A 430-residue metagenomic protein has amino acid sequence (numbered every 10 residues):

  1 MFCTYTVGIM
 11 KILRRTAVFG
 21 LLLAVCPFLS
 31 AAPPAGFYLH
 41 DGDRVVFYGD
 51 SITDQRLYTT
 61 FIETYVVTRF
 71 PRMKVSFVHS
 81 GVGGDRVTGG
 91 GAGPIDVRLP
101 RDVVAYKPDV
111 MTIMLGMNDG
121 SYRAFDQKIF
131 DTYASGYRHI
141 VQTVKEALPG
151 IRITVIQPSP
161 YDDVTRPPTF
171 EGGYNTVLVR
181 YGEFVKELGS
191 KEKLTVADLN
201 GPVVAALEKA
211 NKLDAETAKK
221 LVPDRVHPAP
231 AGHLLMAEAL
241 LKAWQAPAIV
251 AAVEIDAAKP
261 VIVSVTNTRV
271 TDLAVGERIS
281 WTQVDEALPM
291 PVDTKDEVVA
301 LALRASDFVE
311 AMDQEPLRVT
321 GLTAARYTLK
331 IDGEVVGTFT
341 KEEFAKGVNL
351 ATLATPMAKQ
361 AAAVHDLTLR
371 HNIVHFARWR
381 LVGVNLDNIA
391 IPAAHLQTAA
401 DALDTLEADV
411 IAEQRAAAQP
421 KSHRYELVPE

Functional and structural regions predicted by a protein language model:
M1-L13: N-terminal secretory signal peptides that target proteins for export/translocation
L13-R14, N118: Residue-level micro-sites within transmembrane alpha helices that shape and flank functional polar/acidic positions
T16-F28: Bacterial N-terminal signal peptides
G20, G49, L115: Residues that line or immediately flank small-molecule/substrate-binding pockets and catalytic motifs
A32-F47: Short N-terminal segments immediately surrounding and downstream of signal-peptide cleavage
Y38-L39, T60-V78, D85, G89-E430: Alpha-helical cap/lid subdomain in secreted, periplasmic, or secretory-pathway luminal O-acyl-processing enzymes
D43-L57, G83-T88: Catalytic nucleophile-elbow at a beta strand-turn-alpha helix junction centered on a G-D-S/GDSL motif, marking
